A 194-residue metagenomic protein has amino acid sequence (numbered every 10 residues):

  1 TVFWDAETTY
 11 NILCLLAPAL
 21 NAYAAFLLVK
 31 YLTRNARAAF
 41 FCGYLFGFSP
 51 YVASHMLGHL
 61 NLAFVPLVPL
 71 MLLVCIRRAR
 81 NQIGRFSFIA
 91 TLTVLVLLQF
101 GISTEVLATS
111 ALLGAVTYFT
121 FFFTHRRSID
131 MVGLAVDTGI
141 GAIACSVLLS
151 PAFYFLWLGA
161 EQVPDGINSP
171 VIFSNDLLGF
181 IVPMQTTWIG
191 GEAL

Functional and structural regions predicted by a protein language model:
T1-L13: Juxtamembrane segments of multi-pass membrane glycosylation machinery that transfer sugars from lipid-linked donors
W4, F48, F86-A90, R126-M131 (+1 more regions): Juxtamembrane loop-helix boundary motifs flanking transmembrane segments in multi-pass membrane proteins
A6, A38-F41, L72, V116 (+2 more regions): Alpha-helix initiation and N-capping motif
A6-T9, P18-A19, V132, V136 (+2 more regions): Generic detection of long, well-ordered alpha-helical segments
L15, A19-L32, R37-F123, D137-P151: Membrane-embedded helix bundles of polyisoprenyl
V65, F119-F121, G133, D165 (+1 more regions): Residue-level signature of transmembrane alpha-helix interfaces in integral membrane proteins
N81-Q82, F122-D130, L149, F153 (+1 more regions): Transmembrane helix-loop junctions in multipass membrane proteins, especially transporters and channels
A135, A142, S150-L194: Periplasmic/ER-lumenal interhelical loops and adjacent helix-loop junctions in multi-pass membrane proteins
